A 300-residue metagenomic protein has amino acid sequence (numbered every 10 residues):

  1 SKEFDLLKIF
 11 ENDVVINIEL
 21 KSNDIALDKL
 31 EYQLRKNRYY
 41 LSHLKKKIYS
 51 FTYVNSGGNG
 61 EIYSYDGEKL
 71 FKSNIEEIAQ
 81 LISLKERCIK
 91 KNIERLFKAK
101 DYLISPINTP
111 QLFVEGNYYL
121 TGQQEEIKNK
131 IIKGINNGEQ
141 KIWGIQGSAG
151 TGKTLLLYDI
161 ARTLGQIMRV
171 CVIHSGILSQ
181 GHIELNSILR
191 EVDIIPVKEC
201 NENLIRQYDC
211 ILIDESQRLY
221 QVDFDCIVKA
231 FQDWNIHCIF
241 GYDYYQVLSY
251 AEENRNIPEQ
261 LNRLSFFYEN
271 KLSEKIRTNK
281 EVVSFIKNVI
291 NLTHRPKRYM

Functional and structural regions predicted by a protein language model:
S1-K98: Accessory nucleic-acid engagement/destabilization modules that flank
L30-L34, L157, A161, N254: Short, highly selective alpha-helical patches that border small-molecule cofactor pockets in redox/cofactor-processing
G67, N74-A149, L155-T163: Pre-Walker A segment
F113-T121, K128-N129, I135-N136, G144-T151 (+7 more regions): Conserved helicase motor core of SF1/SF2 NTP-dependent helicases
